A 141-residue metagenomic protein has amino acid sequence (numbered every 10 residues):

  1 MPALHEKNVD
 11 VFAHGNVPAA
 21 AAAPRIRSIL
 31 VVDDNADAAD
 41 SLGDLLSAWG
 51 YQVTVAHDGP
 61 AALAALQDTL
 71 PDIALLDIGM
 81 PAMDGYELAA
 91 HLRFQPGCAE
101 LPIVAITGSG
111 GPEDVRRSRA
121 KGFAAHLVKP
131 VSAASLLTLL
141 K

Functional and structural regions predicted by a protein language model:
M1-A20: C-terminal catalytic ATP-binding subdomain
D40-A48: Charged docking surfaces used in two-component/phosphorelay signaling
G50-H57, A65, L127: Short hydrophobic/Thr-rich beta-strand motif most characteristic of the beta2 strand and flanking loop of CheY-like
T69-L75: Active-site beta3 strand of CheY-like receiver
M80: Receiver (REC) domain active-site loop signature in two-component systems and cognate sites in sensor histidine kinases
V131-L140: C-terminal output helix
